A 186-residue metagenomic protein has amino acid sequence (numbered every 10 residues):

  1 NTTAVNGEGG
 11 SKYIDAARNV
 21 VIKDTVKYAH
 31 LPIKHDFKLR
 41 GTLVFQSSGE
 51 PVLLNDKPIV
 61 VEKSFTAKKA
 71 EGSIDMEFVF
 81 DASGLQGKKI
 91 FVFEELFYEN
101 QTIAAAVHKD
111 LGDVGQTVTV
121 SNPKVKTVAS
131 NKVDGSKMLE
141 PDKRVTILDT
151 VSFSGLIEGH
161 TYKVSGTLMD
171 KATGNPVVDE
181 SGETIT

Functional and structural regions predicted by a protein language model:
N1-T186: Solvent-exposed loop/turn and edge beta-strand elements of beta-rich ligand-binding domains
